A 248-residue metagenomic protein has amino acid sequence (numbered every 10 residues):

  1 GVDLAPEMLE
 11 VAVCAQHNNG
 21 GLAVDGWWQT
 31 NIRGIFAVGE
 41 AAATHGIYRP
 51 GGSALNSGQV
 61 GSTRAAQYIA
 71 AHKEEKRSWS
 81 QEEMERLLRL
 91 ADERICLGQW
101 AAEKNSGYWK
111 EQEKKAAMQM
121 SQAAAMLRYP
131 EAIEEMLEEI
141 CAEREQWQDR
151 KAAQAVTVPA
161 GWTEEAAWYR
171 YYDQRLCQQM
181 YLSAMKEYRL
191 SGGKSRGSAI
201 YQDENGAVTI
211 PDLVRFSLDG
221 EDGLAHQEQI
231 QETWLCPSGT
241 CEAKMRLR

Functional and structural regions predicted by a protein language model:
G1-N19, I32: C-terminal catalytic lobe of FAD-dependent flavoproteins
H17, A23-A37, A41-R248: Glycine- and aromatic-enriched mobile tails/lids
